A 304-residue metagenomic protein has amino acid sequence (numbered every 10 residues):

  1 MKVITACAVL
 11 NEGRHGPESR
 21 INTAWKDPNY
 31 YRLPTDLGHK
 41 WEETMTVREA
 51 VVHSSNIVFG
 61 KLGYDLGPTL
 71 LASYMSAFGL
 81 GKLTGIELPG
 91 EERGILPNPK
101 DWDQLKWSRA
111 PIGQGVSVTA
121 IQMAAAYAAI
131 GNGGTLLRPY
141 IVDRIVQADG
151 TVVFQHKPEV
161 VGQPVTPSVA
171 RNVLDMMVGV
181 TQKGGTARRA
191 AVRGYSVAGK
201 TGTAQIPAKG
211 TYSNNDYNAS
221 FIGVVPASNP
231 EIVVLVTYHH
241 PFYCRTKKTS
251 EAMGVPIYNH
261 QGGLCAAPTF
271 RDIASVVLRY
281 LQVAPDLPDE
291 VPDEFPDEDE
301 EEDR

Functional and structural regions predicted by a protein language model:
I4-K247, G262, A266, F295-D297 (+1 more regions): Beta-lactam-recognizing serine transpeptidase/beta-lactamase-like catalytic domain environment
G131, T181, R271-L278, Q282: Short amphipathic alpha-helical signal-transduction/dimerization elements
T246-H260: A solvent-exposed, charged loop/short amphipathic helix patch at secondary-structure junctions
C265-D272, V276, L287: Flexible, small/polar- and glycine-enriched "cap/hinge" segments at structural transition points
L278-R304: Gram-negative outer-membrane assembly/targeting C-terminal domains
